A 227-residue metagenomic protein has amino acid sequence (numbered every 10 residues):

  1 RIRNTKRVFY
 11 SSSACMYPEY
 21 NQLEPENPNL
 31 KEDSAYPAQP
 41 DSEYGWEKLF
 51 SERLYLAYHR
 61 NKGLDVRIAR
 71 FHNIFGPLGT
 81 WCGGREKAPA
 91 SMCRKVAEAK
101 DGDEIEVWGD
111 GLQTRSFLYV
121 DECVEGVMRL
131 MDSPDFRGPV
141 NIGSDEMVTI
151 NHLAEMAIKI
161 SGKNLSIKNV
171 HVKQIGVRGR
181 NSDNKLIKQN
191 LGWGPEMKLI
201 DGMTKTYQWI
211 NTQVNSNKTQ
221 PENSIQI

Functional and structural regions predicted by a protein language model:
R1-E43: Conserved Rossmann-fold NAD(P)-dependent oxidoreductase catalytic core, especially the SDR/UDP-sugar
T5, W46, V120: Catalytic Tyr-X3-Lys loop
R7, D65-R67, G138: Structural signature of beta-strand start/N-cap positions in the alpha/beta core of ABC transporter nucleotide-binding
Y20-P28, R53-M131, D145-M147, A154-S161: NAD(P)-dependent short-chain dehydrogenase/reductase
A38-F50, A88: The catalytic Tyr-X3-Lys active-site helix of short-chain dehydrogenase/reductase
Q39-P40, W81-C82, P134: Active-site loop immediately N-terminal to the catalytic Tyr-X3-Lys motif of short-chain dehydrogenase/reductase
E47, R85, R180: Short, conserved glycine- and acidic-residue-centered signature motifs in active-site or ligand-binding loops
E98-I227: C-terminal substrate-binding subdomain of Rossmann-fold SDR/epimerase-dehydratase oxidoreductases
